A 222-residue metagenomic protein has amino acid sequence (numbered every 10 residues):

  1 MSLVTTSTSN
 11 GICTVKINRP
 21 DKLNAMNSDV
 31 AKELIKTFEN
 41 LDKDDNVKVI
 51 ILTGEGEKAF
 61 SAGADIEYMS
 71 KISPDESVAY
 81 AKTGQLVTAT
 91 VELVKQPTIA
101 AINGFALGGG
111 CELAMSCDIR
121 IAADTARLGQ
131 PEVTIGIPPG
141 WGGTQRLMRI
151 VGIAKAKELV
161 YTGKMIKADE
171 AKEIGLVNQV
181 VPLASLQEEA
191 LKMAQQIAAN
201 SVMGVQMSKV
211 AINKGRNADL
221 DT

Functional and structural regions predicted by a protein language model:
M1-T53, D75, A89: Conserved CoA-thioester-binding segment of acyl-CoA-metabolizing enzymes
L3, G54-T90, A106, G136 (+1 more regions): Glycine- (often His-adjacent) and acidic-residue-rich active-site loop that binds/positions the CoA thioester
V15, R19, E33-L34, L52 (+6 more regions): Terminal peptide-recognition signature
D29-E33, T83, T90, E189 (+2 more regions): Charged catalytic carboxylate motif
V87-L93, A101, L107-Y161, I174 (+2 more regions): CoA-thioester-processing core
I121-A126, V177-T222: C-terminal long alpha-helix characteristic of the crotonase
L159-G163, S208-A211: Short alpha-helical scaffolding segments that buttress acidic/His motifs in well-ordered protein cores
K164-E170: Acidic, divalent-metal-coordinating active-site segment for phosphoryl/phosphodiester hydrolysis, typified by short
